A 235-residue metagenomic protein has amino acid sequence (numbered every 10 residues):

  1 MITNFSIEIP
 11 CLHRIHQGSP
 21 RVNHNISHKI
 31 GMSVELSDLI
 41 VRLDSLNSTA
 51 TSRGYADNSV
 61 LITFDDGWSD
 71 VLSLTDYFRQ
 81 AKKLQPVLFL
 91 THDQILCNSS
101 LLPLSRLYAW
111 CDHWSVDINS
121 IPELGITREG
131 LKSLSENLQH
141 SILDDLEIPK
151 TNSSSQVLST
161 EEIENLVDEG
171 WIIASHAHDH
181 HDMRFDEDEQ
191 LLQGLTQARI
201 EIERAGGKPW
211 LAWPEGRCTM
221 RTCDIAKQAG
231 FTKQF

Functional and structural regions predicted by a protein language model:
I2-N4: N-proximal low-complexity "stem/linker" segments adjacent to membrane-targeting elements
I7-N25, S59, Q80-C218: Metal-dependent polysaccharide deacetylase catalytic core of the NodB/CE4 family, i.e., the active-site-bearing domain
H24-D57, K83, L158, E164 (+2 more regions): C-terminal domain-boundary segment and adjacent tail
D57-F64: Charged, often glycine-rich, active-site loop that binds/positions anionic groups
T63, S69-T75: Membrane-embedded segments
F64-D65, S175: Active-site flanking residues adjacent to catalytic metal/cofactor-binding acidic residues
D66-S69, G216-C218: Short beta->alpha connector loops
S73-F78, E162, R221-I225: A short acidic, amphipathic alpha-helical/loop segment
